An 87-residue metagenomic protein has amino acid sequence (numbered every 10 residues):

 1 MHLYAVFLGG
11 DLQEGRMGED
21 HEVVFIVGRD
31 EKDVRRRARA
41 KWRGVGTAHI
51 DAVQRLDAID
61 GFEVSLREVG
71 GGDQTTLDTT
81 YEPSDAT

Functional and structural regions predicted by a protein language model:
M1-E19: Short aromatic-glycine-(Arg/Gly/Cys) micro-motifs in beta-strand/loop hairpins
Y4-V6, E22-V24, L77: Hydrophobic residues positioned within well-ordered beta-strands of beta-sheet architectures
Q13, E31-D33, D60-E63: Generic "edge-of-domain/loop-turn" microfeature
E19-R29: A short, exposed loop/beta-hairpin motif centered on an aromatic-Gly-Thr core
D30-T47: A short, charged, amphipathic alpha-helix used as a generic interaction element across diverse proteins
R43-T87: Short, mixed-charge low-complexity intrinsically disordered segments
